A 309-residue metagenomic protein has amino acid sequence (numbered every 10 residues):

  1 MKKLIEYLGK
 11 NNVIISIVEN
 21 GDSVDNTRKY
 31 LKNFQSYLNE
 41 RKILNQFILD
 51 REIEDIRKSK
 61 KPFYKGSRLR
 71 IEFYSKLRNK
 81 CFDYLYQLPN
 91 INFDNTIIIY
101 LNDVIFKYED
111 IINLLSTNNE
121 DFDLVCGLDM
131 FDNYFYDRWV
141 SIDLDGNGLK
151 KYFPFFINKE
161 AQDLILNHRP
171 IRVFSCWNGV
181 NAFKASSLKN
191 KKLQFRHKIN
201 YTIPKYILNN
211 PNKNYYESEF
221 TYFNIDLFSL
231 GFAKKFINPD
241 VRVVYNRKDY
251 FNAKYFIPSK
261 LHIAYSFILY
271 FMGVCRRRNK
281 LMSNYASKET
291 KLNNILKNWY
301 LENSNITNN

Functional and structural regions predicted by a protein language model:
M1-I5, V13-S16, N45, I71 (+6 more regions): Preference for well-ordered, secondary-structure-rich cores of eukaryotic proteins
M1-N12, G21-S23, S36-Y37: Short, acidic, metal-binding catalytic loop of nucleotide-sugar glycosyltransferases
L4, I17, Y30, F34 (+2 more regions): Catalytic phosphate/metal-binding cores of nucleic-acid and nucleotide-processing enzymes, i.e., regions that mediate
N20, I99-D103: Active-site acidic Asp-centered loop
V24-N95: Active-site-proximal specificity loops/subdomain of glycosyltransferases
T96-I98, V180: Short aromatic/hydrophobic "clamp" motif used to bind/position activated sugar donors
V104-K198, T290, L296-N303: Conserved catalytic core of nucleotide-sugar-dependent glycosyltransferases
I165, R169-N178, F183-N309: C-terminal catalytic/acceptor-binding lobe
